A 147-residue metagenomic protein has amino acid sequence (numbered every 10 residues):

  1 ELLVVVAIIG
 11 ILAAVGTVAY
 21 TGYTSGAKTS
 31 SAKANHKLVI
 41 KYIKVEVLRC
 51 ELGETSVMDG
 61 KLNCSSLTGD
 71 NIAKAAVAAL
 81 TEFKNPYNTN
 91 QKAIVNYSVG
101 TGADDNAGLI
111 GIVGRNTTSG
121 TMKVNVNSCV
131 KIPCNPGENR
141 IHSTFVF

Functional and structural regions predicted by a protein language model:
E1-T24: N-terminal single-pass transmembrane signal-anchor helix
Y20-Y23, V39-Y42, Y87, Y97: Sequence-level detector for tyrosine residue identity
S25-E54: Membrane-proximal N-terminal amphipathic helix
V45-F147: Periplasmic/extracellular, small/polar-rich flexible segments of pilin-like filament-forming proteins
